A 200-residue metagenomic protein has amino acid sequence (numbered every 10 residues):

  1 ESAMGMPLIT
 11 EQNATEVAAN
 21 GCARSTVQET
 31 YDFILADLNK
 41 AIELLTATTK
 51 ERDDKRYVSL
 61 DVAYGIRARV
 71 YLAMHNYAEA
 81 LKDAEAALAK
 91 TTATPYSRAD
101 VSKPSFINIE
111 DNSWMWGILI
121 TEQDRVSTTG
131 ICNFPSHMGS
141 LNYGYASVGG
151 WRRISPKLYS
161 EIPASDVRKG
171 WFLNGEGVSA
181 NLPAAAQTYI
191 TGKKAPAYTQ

Functional and structural regions predicted by a protein language model:
E1-Q200: Structured, solvent-exposed acidic/aromatic patches
